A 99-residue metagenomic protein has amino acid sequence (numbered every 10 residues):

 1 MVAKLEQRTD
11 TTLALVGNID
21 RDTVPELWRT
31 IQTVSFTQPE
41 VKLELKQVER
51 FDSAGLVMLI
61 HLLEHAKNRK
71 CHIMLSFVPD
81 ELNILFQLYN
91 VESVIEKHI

Functional and structural regions predicted by a protein language model:
M1-F51, H61-I99: STAS-like cytosolic regulatory interaction modules
